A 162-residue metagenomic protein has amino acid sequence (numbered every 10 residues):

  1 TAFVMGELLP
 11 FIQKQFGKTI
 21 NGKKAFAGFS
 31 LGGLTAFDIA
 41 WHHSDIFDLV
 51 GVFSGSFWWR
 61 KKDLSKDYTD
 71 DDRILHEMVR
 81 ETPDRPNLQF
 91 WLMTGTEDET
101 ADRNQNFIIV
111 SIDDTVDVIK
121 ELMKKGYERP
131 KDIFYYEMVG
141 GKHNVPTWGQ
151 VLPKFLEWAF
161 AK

Functional and structural regions predicted by a protein language model:
T1-K162: Non-catalytic cap/lid and distal C-terminal segments of serine-dependent acyl enzymes
